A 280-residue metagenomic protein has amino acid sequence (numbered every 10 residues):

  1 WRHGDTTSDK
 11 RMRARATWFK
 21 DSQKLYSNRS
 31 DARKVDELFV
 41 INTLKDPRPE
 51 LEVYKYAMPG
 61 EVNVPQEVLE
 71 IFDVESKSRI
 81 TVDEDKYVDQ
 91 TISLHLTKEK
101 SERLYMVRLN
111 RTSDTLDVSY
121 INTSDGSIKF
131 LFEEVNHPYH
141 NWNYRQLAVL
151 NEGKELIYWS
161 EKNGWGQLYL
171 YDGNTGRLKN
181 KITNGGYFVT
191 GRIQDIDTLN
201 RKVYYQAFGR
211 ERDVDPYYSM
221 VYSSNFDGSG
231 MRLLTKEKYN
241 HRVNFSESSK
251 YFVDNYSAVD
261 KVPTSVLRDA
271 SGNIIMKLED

Functional and structural regions predicted by a protein language model:
W1-T17, S27-V82, S271-D280: Predominantly five- to eight-bladed beta-propeller fold
R2-K20, V68, S93-L96, N143-K154: Signature of short aromatic-glycine-proline-rich micro-motifs recurring in repeat-based ectodomains
H3-D5, S78-E84, K129-P138, R177-T183 (+1 more regions): A short beta-strand motif characteristic of beta-propeller blades
D21-Q23, S101-E102, G153-K154, N200-R201 (+1 more regions): Short coil/turn segments that connect the beta-strands within blades of beta-propeller domains
Y26-S30, V35-L38, V62-V68, T91-L96 (+6 more regions): Non-catalytic accessory segments flanking enzyme active sites
E70-F72, S119-I121, Y169, Y222-S224 (+1 more regions): Conserved hydrophobic/aromatic positions in well-ordered beta-strands
D73-K77, T123-G126, G173-G176, N225-S229 (+1 more regions): Short loop/turn segments that connect beta-strands within beta-propeller blades
